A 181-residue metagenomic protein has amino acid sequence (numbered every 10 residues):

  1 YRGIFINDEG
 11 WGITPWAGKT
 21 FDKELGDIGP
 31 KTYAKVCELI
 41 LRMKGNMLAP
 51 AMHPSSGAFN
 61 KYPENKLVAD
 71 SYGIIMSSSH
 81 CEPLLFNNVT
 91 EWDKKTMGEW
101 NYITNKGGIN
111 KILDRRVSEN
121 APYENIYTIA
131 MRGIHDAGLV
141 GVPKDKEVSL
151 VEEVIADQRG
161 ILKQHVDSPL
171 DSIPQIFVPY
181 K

Functional and structural regions predicted by a protein language model:
Y1-I103, A121, P179: Feature activates predominantly on carbohydrate-active enzymes
H53, N60, V68-S71, K95-K181: Gly/Pro-rich turn-and-neighbor structural signature
